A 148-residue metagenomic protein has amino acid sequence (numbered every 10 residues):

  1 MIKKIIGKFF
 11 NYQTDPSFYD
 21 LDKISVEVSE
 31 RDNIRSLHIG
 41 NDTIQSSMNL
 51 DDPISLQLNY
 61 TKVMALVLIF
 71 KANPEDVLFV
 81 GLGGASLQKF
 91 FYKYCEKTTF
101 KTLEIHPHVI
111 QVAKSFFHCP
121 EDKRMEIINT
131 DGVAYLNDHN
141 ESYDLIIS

Functional and structural regions predicted by a protein language model:
M1-P74, K93: Rossmann-like AdoMet
Y19, I54-S148: The AdoMet/dcAdoMet-binding core of the Class I SAM-like
